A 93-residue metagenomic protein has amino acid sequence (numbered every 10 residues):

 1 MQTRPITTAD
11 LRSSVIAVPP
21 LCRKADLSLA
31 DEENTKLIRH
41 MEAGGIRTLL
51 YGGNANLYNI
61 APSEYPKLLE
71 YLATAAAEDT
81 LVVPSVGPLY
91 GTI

Functional and structural regions predicted by a protein language model:
Q2-I93: Active-site beta->alpha loop and helix N-cap motifs at the rims of alpha/beta catalytic domains
